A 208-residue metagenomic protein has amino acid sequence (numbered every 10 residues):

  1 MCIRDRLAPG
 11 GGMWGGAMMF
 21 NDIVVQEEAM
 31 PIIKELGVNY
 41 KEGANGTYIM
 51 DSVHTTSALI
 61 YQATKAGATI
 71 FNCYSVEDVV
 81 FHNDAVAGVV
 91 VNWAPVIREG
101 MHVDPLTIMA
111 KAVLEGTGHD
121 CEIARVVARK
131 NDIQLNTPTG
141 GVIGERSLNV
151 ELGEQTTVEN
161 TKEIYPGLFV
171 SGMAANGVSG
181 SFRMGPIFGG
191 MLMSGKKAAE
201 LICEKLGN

Functional and structural regions predicted by a protein language model:
I3-P31, L36-N208: Residues forming the flavin
